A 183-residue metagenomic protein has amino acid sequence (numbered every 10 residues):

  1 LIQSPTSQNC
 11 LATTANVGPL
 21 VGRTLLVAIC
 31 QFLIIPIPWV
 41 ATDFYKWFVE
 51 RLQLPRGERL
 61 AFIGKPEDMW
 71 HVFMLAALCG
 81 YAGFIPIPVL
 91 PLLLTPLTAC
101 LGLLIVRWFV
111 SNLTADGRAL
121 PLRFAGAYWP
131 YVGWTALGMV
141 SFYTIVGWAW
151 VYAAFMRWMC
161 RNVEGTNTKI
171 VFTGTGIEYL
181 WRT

Functional and structural regions predicted by a protein language model:
L1-L25, V40-L75, L103-W134, A153-R182: Membrane-interface extramembranous regions at the lipid-water interface
T24-F44, Y81-C100, T135-A154: Hydrophobic, aromatic-rich membrane-embedded alpha-helical segments
M74-A77, M139: Short, surface-exposed amphipathic charged segments that create phosphate/polyanion-binding patches used for binding
